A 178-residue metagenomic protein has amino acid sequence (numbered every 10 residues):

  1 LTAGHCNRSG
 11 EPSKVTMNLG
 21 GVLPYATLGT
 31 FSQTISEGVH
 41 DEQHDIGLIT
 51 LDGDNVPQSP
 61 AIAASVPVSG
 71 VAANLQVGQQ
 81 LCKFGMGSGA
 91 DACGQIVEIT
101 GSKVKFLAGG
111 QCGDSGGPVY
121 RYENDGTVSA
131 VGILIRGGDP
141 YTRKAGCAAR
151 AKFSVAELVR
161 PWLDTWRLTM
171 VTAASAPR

Functional and structural regions predicted by a protein language model:
L1-T100: Serine endopeptidase catalytic core focused on the charge-relay Asp
G10-V15, S115-Y120, Y141-A148: A short, polar/proline- and glycine-enriched secondary-structure boundary/capping micro-motif
T27-H40, L48-S65, V131, I135-R178: C-terminal cap/linker of serine protease catalytic domains
G47, K103-F106, V128: Hydrophobic residues embedded in beta-strands of well-ordered beta-sheets
K83-G85, K105-G109: Short beta-strand segments that buttress and anchor functional surface loops
S88, K103, G137: Residue-level detector of flexible, active-site-proximal loop/helix-junction positions within diverse enzyme catalytic
G109-L134, T142: Catalytic nucleophile loop of clan PA
